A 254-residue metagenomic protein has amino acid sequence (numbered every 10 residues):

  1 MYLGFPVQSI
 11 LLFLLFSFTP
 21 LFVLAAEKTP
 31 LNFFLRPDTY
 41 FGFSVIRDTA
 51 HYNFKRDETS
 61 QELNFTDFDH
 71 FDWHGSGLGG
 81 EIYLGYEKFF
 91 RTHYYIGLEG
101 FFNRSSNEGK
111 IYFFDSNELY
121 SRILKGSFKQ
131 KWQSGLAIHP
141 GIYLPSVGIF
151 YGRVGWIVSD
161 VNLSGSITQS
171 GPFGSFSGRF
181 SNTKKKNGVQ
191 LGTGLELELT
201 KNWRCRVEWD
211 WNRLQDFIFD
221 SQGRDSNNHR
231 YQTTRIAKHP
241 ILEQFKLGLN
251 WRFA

Functional and structural regions predicted by a protein language model:
M1-N32, A254: Cleavable N-terminal export/targeting peptides
F33, T39, L78-L84, I96 (+4 more regions): Hydrophobic, lipid-facing positions within transmembrane beta-strands of outer-membrane proteins
L35-R47, L98-R104, G152-V158, V207-W211: Transmembrane beta-barrel strands of outer-membrane/channel proteins
Y40-G42, L197, H239-A254: Outer-membrane beta-barrel "beta-signal"
V45-G77, R104-Q133, V158-K186, L214-Q244: Extracellular/periplasm-exposed beta-strand and loop segments of Gram-negative cell-envelope proteins, dominated by
Y86-K88, F102, P140-I142, L195-L197 (+2 more regions): Residue-level signature of outer-membrane beta-barrel architecture
T92-I96, V147-F150, N202-C205: Repeated loop/turn-to-beta-strand initiation elements of outer-membrane beta-barrel proteins
K186, Q190, G194-I218, P240 (+1 more regions): K/E-rich alpha-helical interaction surfaces of small helical-bundle regulatory domains
